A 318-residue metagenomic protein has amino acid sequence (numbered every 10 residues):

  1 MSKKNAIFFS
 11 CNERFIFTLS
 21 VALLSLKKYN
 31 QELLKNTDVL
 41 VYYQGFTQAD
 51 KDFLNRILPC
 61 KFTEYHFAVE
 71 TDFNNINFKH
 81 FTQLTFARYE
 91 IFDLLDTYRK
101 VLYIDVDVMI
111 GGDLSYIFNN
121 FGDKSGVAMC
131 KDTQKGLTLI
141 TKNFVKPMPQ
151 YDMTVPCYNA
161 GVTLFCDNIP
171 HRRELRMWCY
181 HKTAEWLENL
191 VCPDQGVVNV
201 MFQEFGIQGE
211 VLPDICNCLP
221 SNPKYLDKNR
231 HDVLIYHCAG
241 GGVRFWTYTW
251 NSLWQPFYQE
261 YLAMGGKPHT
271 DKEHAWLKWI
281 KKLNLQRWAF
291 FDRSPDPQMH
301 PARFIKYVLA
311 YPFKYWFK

Functional and structural regions predicted by a protein language model:
M1-N5, C11, D167, R172-K318: A glycosyltransferase accessory/donor-loop signature
K4-F9, L26, D38-V41: Hydrophobic targeting segments
L19, T85, Y89, A160 (+1 more regions): Conserved glycosyltransferase catalytic-site signature
S25-L34: Short, acidic, metal-binding catalytic loop of nucleotide-sugar glycosyltransferases
D38-G45, M129-C130: Short internal beta-strands
A49-K51, R56-L95: Active-site-proximal specificity loops/subdomain of glycosyltransferases
E64, F86-T138, L164: GT-A fold catalytic core of metal-dependent nucleotide-sugar glycosyltransferases, centered on the diacidic
N120-H181: Conserved catalytic core of nucleotide-sugar-dependent glycosyltransferases
